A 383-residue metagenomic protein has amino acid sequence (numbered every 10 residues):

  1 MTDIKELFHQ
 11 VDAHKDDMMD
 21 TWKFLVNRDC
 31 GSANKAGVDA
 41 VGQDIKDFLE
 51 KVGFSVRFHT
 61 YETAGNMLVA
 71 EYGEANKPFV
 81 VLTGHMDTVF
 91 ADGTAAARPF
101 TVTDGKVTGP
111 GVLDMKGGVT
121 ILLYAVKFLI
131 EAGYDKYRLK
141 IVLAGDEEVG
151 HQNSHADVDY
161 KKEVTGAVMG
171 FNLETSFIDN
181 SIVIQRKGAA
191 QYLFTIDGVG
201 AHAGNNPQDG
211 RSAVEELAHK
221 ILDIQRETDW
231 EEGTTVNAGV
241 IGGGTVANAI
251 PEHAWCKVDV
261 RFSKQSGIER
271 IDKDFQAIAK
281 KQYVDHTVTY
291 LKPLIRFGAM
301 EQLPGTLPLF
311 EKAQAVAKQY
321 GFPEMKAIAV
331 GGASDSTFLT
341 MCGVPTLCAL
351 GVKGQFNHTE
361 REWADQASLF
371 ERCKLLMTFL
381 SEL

Functional and structural regions predicted by a protein language model:
M1-E6, T175-N180, I184, Q191-L383: Metal-dependent amide/peptide-bond hydrolase catalytic core, centered on the "pita-bread" metallohydrolase fold
T2-T108, I130-A132: Acidic/His- and Gly-rich active-site-bordering loop/insert found across diverse amide/peptide-bond hydrolases
F79-V81, V107, V168-N172, L193 (+1 more regions): Short glycine-aspartate micro-motif
M86, K106, V142-G150, L173-F177 (+2 more regions): Acidic, glycine-rich active-site loops and adjacent beta-strand->loop/helix elements that engage anionic groups
D87-T103, F171, Q185-T195, A315: Acidic-glycine-rich active-site phosphate/pyrophosphate-binding loop
G93, T103, A125-K140, I224-G233 (+1 more regions): Phosphate-handling active-site elements
K106-T120, H202: Glycine/serine-rich anion-binding loops at beta->alpha junctions that coordinate negatively charged ligand groups
M115-K187: Acidic/histidine-rich catalytic neighborhood of metal-dependent amide-processing enzymes
